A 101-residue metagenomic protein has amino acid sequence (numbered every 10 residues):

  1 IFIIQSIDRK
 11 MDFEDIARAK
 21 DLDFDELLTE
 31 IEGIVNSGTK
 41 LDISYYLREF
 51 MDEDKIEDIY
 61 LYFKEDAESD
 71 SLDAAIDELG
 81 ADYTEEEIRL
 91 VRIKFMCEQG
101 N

Functional and structural regions predicted by a protein language model:
I1-N101: Accessory DNA-binding and partner-docking regions appended to nucleic-acid-acting proteins, especially the terminal
